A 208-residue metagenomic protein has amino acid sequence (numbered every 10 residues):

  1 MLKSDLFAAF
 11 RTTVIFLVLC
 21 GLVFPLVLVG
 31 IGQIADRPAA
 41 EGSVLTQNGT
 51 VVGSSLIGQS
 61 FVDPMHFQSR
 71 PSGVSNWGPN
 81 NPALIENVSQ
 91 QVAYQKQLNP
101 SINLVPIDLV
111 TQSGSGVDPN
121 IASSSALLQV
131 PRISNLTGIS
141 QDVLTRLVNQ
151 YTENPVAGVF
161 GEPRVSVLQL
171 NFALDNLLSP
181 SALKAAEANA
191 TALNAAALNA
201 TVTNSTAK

Functional and structural regions predicted by a protein language model:
M1-L19: Membrane-entry signal-anchor segments at the cytosolic-membrane interface, especially the N-terminal signal anchor
F16, C20-G21, L26-L136, V143 (+2 more regions): Flexible, solvent-exposed loop/hinge segments and secondary-structure transition points
V148-Q150: Short, conserved phosphate-binding/catalytic loop or strand-edge motifs used in phosphoryl-/nucleotidyl-transfer
F160-S166: Active-site-proximal helix/loop microenvironment of the serine DD-peptidase/beta-lactamase transpeptidase fold
L174-N176: Basic helix-extension-helix modules of the SAP/HeH family
T206-K208: Short, solvent-exposed mixed-charge patches
